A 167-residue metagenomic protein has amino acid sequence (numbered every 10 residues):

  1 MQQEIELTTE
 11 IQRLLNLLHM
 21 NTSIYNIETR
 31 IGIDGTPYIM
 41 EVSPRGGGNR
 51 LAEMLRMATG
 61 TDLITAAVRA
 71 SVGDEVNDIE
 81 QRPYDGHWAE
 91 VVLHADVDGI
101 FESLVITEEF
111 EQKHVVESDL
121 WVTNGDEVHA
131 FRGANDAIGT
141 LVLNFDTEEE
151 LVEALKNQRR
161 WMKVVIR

Functional and structural regions predicted by a protein language model:
M1-Q3: A short, structured beta-strand-centered segment in the mid-to-C-terminal lobe of catalytic cores from group-transfer
E6-N26, S43-D98: Active-site "cap" helix and flanking loop/linker of ATP-utilizing ligase/carboxylase catalytic domains
R30-D34: Short beta-strand micro-motifs enriched in acidic
G35, L55-T59, V105-E108: Solvent-exposed, flexible loop/coil residues
Y38-E41: Protein kinase-like catalytic core scaffold
V68-R167: Peripheral (often C-terminal) accessory segments that flank ATP-dependent C-N-forming ligase machineries
